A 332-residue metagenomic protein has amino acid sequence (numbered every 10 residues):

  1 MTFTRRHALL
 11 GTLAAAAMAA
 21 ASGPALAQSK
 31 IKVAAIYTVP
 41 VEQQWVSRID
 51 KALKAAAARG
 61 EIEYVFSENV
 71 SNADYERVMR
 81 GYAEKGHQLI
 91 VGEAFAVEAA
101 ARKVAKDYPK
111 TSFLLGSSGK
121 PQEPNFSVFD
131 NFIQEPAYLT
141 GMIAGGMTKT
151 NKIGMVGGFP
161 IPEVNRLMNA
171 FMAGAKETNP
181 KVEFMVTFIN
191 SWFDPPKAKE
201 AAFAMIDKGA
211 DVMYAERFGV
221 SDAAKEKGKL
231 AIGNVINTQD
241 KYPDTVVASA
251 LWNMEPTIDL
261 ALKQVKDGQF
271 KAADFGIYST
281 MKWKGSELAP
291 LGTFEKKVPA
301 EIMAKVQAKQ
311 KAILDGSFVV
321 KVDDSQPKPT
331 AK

Functional and structural regions predicted by a protein language model:
M1-L13: N-terminal secretory signal peptides and thylakoid transit peptides that target proteins across membranes
A14-A15, A25: Cleavable N-terminal signal peptides
A27-K332: A residue-level marker of the well-folded mature domains of exported/periplasmic proteins
